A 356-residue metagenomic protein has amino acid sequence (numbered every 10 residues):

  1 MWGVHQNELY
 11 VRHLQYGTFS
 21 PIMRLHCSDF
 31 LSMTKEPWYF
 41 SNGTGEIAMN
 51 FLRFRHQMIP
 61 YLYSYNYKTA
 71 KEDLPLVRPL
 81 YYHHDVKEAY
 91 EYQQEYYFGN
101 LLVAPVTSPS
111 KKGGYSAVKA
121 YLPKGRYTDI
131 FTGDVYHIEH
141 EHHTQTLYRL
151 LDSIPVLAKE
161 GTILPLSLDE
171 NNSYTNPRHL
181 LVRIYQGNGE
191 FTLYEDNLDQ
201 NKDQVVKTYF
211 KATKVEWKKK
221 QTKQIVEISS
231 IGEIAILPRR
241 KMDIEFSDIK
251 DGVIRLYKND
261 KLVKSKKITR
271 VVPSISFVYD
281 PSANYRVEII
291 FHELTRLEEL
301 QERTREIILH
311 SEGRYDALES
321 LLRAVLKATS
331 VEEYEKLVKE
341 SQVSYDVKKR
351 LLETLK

Functional and structural regions predicted by a protein language model:
M1-V253, K258: Catalytic core of carbohydrate-active enzymes
N172-K356: Beta-rich accessory regions
